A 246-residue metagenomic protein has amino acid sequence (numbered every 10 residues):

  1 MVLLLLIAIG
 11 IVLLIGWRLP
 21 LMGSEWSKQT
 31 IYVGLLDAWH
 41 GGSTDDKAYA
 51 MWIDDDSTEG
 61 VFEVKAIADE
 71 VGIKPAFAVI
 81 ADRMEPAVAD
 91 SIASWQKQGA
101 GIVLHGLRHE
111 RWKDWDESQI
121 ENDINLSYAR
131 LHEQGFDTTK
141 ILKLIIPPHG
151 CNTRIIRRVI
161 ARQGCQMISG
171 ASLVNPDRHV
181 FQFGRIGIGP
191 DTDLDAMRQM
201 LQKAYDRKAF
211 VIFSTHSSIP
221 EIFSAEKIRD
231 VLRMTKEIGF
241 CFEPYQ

Functional and structural regions predicted by a protein language model:
M1-V12: N-terminal Sec-pathway targeting helices
V2-L4, A38-H40, A89-S91, M200: Short, well-ordered helical secondary-structure segments
V12-L14, P20: Hydrophobic alpha-helical segments of integral membrane proteins
G16, E25, A38, M51 (+2 more regions): Residues in intrinsically disordered, low-complexity segments of regulatory proteins
P20-I53, S57-E63, Q134-D137, C151-Q246: C-terminal active-site subregion of NodB/CE4 polysaccharide deacetylases
A48-Y49, D69-Q166, G170-G184, K208-P220: Metal-dependent polysaccharide deacetylase catalytic core of the NodB/CE4 family, i.e., the active-site-bearing domain
V64-A66, V88-D90, W115-E117, A196-R198 (+1 more regions): Surface-exposed beta-strand edges and their flanking turn/coil or helix-capping segments
I67-I73, V231-M234: A short, Lys/Arg-enriched amphipathic alpha-helix followed by its capping loop at the start of a domain
